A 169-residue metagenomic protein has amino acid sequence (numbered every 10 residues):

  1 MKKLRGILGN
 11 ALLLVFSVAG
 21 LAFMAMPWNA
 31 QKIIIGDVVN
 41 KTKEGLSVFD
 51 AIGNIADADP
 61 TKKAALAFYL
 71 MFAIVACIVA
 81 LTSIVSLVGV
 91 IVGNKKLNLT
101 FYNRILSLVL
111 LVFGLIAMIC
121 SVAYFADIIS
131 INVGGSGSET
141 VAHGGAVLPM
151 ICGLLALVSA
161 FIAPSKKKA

Functional and structural regions predicted by a protein language model:
M1-K3: Short, Lys/Arg-rich, polar N-terminal cytosolic tail immediately upstream of the first transmembrane signal-anchor
R5-M24, A65-Y124, P149-A163: Signature of small four-pass
F23-L70, D127-A142: Long, glycine/tryptophan/cysteine-rich extracytoplasmic
W28-G36, I91-N98, V122, A126-V133 (+1 more regions): Transmembrane helix-loop junctions in multipass membrane proteins, especially transporters and channels
I131-A169: Terminal transmembrane helical module of multi-pass membrane proteins
